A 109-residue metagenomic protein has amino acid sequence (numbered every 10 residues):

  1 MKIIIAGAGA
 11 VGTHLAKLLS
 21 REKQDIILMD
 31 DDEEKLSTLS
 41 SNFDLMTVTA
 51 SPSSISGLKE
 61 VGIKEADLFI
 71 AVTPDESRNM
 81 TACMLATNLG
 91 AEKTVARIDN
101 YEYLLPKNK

Functional and structural regions predicted by a protein language model:
M1-K109: Cytosolic regulatory regions of ion transport systems
